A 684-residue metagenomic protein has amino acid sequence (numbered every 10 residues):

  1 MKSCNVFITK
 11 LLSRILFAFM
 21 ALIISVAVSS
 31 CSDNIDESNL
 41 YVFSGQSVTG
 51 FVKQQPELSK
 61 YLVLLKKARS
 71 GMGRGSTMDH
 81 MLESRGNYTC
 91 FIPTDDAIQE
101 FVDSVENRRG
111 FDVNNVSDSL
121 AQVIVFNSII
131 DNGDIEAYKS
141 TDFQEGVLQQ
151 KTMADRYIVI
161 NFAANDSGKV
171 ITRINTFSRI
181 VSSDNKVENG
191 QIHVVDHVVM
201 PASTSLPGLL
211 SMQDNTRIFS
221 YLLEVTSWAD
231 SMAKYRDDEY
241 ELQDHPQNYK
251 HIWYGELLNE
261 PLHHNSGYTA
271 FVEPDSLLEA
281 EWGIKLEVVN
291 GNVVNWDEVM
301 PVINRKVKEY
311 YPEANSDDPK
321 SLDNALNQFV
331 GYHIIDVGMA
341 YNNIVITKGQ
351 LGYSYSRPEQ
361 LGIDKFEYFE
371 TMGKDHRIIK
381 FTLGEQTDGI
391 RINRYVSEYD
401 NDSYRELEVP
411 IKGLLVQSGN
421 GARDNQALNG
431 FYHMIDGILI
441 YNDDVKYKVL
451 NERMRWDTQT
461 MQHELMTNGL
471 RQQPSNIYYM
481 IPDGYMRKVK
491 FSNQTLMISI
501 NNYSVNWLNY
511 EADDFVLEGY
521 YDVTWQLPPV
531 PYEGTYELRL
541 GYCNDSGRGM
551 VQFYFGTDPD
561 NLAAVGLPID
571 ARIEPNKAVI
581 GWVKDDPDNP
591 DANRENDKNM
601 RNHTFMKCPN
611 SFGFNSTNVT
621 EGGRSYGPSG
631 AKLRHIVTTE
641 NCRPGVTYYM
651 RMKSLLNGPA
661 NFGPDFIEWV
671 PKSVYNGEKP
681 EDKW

Functional and structural regions predicted by a protein language model:
M1-S29: Sec-dependent bacterial lipoprotein signal peptides
C4, A27-W684: Mature, structured domains of secreted/extracytosolic soluble proteins
